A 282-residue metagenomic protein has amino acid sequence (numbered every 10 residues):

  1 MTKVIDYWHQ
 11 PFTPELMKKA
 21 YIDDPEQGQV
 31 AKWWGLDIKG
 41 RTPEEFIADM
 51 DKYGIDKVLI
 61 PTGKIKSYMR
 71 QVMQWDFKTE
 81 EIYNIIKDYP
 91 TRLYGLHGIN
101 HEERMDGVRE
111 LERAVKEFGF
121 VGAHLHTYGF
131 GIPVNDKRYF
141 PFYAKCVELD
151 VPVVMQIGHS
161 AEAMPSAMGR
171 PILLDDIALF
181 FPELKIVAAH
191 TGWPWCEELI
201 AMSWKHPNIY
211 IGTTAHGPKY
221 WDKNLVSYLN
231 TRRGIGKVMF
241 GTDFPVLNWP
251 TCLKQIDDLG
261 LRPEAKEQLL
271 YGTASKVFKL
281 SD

Functional and structural regions predicted by a protein language model:
T2-K57, G234-M239, L247-D282: Mid-to-C-terminal alpha-helical segments outside catalytic/metal-binding sites
D6, K57-T62, G98, V187-A189 (+3 more regions): Short beta-strand segments
W8, M50, I82, A114 (+8 more regions): Conserved, mostly hydrophobic/aromatic
P11-E15, I65-Y68, H101-R104, F130 (+4 more regions): Active-site environment of divalent metal-dependent phosphoester hydrolases
E15-A20, R70-M73, V108-E110, P165-A167 (+4 more regions): Short aromatic-enriched loop/helix-cap "lid" or pocket-rim segments at secondary-structure transitions that line
R41-D49, F77-Y83, G107-R109, P171-L174 (+2 more regions): Alpha-helical scaffolding within the catalytic cores of extracellular/periplasmic polymer-degrading hydrolases
D56-K57, T62, K66-M155, H159-A161 (+1 more regions): Active-site gating/metal-coordination segments in enzymes
F118-G122, G131-M239: Catalytic pocket-lining loop regions of alpha/beta-barrel enzymes, especially the amidohydrolase/enolase/GH5 lineages
